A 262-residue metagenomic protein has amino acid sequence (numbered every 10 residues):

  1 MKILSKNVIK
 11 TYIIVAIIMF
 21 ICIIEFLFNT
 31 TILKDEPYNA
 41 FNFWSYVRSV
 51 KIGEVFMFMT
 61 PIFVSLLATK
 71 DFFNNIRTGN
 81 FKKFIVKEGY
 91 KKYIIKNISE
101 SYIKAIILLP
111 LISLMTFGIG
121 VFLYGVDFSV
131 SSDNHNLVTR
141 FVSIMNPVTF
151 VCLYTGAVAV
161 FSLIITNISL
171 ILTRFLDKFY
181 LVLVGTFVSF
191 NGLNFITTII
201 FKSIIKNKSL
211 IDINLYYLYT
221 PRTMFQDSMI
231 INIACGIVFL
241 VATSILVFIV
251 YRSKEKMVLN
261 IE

Functional and structural regions predicted by a protein language model:
M1-A16: Aromatic- and glycine-rich beta-strand/loop motifs that create alpha-glucan
K2-L4, F239-E262: Junction motif at the cytosolic side of a transmembrane helix
I14-M19, Y180-L193: Central hydrophobic cores of alpha-helical transmembrane segments in multi-pass integral membrane proteins
F20-K70, S99-R174, N214-G236: Secretory targeting signals
T69-F73, R77, T116, G120 (+8 more regions): Membrane-water interface at transmembrane helix exits
K70-I107: Helix-loop-helix units of permease transmembrane domains in multi-pass membrane transporters, especially ABC
G89-K91, K178-L183: Membrane-helix interface segments
L123-N134, N191-L215: Juxtamembrane non-transmembrane "cap" segments at the membrane-aqueous interface of multi-pass membrane proteins
